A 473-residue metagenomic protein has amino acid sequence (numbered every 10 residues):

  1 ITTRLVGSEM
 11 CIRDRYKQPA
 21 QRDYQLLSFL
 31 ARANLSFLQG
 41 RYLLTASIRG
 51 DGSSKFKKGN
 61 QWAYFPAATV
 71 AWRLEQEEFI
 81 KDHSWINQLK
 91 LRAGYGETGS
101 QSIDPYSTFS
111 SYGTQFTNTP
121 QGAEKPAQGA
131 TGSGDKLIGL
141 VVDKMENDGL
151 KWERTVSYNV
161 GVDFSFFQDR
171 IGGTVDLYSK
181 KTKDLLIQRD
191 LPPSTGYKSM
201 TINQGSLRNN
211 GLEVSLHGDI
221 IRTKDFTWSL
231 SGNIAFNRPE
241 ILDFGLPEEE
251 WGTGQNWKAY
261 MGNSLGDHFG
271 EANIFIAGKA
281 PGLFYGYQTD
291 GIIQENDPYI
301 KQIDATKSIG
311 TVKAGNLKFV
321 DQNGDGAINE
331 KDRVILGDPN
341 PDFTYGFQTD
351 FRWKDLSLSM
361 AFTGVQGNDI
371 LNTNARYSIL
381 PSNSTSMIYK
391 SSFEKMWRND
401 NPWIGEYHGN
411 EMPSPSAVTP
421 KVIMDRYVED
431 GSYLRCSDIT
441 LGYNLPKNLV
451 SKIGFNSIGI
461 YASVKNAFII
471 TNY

Functional and structural regions predicted by a protein language model:
I1-G7, C11-D14: Single conserved hydrophobic/aromatic residue that forms the stacking wall/gate of nucleotide- or nucleobase-binding
S8, F56-N60, D82-S84, E97 (+6 more regions): Outer-membrane beta-barrel and related beta-rich outer-membrane complex signature in Gram-negative bacteria
R15-L30, T119-G172, M200-T223, I276-Y285 (+1 more regions): Outer-membrane beta-barrel signature, preferentially recognizing the C-terminal barrel domain of Gram-negative
R15-P19, D51-K58, M145-D148, Y197-N203 (+2 more regions): Extracellular loop and loop/strand-boundary signature of outer-membrane beta-barrel proteins
Y24-K57, Q61-Q76, T155-Y158, F166-R189 (+4 more regions): Surface-exposed extracellular loop regions of Gram-negative outer-membrane beta-barrel proteins
L38-R41, E75-L89, F167-R170, I221-W228 (+5 more regions): Short loop/turn motifs that connect adjacent beta-strands in outer-membrane beta-barrel proteins
S53, T311-A314, V365-G459, K465: Extracytoplasmic gating/loop element in the C-terminal half of outer-membrane beta-barrel translocons and assembly
Y106-T108, T114-P120, I202, D219-G337 (+5 more regions): Conserved small-residue
